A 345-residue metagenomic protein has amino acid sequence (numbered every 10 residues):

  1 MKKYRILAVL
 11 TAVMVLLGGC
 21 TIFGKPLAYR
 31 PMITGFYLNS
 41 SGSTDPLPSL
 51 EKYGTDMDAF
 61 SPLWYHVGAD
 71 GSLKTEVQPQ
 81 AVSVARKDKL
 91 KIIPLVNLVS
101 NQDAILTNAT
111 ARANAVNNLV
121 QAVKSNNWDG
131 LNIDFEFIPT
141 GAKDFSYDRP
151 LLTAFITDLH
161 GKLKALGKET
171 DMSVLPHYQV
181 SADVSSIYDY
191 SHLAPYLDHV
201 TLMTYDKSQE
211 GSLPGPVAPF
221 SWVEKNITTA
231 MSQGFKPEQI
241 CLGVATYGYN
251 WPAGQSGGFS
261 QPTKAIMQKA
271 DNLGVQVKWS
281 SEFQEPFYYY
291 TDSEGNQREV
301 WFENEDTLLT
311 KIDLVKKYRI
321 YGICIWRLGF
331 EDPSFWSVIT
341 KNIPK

Functional and structural regions predicted by a protein language model:
V15-L16, S100: Hydrophobic core
L17-Y29: Sec-dependent signal peptide cleavage junction
P26-A122: Glycan-recognition patch characteristic of GH18 chitinases/ENGases and related GlcNAc/peptidoglycan-binding proteins
F60, I133, V200, L242 (+2 more regions): Conserved, mostly hydrophobic/aromatic
A69-N97, G141-M172, P333: Aromatic-lined substrate-binding rim segments of carbohydrate-active enzymes
N117, P139-L273: Substrate-binding surface in catalytic domains of secreted glycosidases
V244-D313, N342-K345: Glycan-binding loop/region signatures in secreted carbohydrate-active enzymes
L308-K345: Acidic/aromatic/glycine-rich contiguous surface patches that form carbohydrate-binding/processing clefts and analogous
